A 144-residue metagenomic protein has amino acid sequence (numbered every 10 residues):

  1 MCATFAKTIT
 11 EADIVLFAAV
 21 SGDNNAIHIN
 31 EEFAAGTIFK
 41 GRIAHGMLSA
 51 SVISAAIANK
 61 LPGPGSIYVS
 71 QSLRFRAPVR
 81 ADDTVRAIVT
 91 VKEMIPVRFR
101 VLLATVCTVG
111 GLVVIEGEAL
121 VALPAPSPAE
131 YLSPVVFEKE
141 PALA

Functional and structural regions predicted by a protein language model:
M1, V79-A144: HotDog/MaoC-like acyl-thioester-processing domains
M1-S66, S70, P126-A144: Hot-dog-fold acyl-thioester-processing enzymes
N59-A87: Mid-chain, well-packed structural core segment of small domains
